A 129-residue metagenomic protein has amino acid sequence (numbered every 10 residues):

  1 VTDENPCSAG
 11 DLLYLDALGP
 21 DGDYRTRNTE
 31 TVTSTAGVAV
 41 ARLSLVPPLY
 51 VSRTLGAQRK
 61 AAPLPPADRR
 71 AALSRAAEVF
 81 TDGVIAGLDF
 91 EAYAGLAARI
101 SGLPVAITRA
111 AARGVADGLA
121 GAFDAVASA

Functional and structural regions predicted by a protein language model:
V1-A129: N-terminal Rossmann-like NAD(P)+-binding subdomain of aldehyde/semialdehyde dehydrogenases
